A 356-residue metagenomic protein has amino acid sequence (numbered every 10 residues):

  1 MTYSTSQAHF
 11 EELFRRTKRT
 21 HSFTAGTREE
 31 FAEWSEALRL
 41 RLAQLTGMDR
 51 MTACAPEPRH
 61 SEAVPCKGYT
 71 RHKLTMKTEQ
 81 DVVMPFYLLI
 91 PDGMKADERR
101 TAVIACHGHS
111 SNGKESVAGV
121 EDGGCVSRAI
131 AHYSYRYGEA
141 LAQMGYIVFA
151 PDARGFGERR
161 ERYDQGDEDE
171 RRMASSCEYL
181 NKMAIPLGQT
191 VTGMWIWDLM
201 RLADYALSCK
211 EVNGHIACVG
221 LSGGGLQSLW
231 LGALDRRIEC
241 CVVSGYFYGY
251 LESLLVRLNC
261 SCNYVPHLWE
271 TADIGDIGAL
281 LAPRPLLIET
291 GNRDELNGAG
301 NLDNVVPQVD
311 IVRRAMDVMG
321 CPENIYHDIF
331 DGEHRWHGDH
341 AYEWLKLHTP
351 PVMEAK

Functional and structural regions predicted by a protein language model:
M1-T70, T78, E354-K356: N-terminal targeting or regulatory segments adjacent to alpha/beta-hydrolase or S9 domains
A63-G124: Glycine-rich active-site/cofactor-binding loop and its immediate structural neighborhood
E98, I104-W197, S208, E252-L255: Cap/lid segment of the alpha/beta-hydrolase catalytic domain
E178-Q189, R201-L202, I238-P283, E295-V309 (+1 more regions): Mobile cap/lid helix-loop segments that gate and shape the active-site cleft of serine hydrolases
L199, G225-R236: Short glycine-enriched nucleophile-adjacent loop and the immediately C-terminal alpha-helix near the catalytic center
A206, E211-S222: Alpha/beta-hydrolase fold nucleophile elbow
L281, I288-T290: Short beta-strand/loop motif that positions the catalytic acidic residue of the alpha/beta-hydrolase fold
R313-K356: C-terminal catalytic histidine-bearing segment of alpha/beta-hydrolase fold enzymes
